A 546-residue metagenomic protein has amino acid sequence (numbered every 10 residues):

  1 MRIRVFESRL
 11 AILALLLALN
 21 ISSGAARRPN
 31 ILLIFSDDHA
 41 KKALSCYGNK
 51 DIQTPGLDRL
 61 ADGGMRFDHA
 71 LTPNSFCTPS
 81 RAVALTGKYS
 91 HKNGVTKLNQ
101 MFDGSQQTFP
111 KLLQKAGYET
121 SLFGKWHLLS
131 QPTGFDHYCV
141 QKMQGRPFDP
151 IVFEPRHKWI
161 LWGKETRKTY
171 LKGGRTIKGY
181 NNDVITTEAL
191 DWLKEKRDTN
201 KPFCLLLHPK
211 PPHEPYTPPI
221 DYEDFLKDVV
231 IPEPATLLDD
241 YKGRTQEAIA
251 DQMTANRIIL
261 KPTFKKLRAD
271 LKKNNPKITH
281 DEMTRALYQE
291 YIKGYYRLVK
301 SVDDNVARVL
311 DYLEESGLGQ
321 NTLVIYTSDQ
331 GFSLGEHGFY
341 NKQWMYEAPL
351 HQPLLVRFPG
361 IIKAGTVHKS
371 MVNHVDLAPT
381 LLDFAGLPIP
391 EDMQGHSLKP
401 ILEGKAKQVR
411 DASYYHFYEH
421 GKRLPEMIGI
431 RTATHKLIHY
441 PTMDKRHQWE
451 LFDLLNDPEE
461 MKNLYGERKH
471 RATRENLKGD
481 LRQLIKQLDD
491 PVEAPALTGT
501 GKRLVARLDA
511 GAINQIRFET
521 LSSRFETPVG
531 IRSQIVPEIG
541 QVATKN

Functional and structural regions predicted by a protein language model:
M1-A11: Bacterial N-terminal signal peptides that target proteins for export
F6, L19-W449, P458-G479, Q483-K486 (+2 more regions): Formylglycine-dependent sulfatase
F452: Short, well-ordered alpha-helical segments that carry or flank key catalytic/ligand-binding motifs at enzyme/regulatory
L455: Residues forming the ATP-binding cleft of Hanks-type serine/threonine protein kinase domains
G499-G501: Post-kinase regulatory C-tail/linker adjacent to protein kinase catalytic domains
L504-V505: Short, charged alpha-helical motifs in flexible N/C-terminal segments and linkers
